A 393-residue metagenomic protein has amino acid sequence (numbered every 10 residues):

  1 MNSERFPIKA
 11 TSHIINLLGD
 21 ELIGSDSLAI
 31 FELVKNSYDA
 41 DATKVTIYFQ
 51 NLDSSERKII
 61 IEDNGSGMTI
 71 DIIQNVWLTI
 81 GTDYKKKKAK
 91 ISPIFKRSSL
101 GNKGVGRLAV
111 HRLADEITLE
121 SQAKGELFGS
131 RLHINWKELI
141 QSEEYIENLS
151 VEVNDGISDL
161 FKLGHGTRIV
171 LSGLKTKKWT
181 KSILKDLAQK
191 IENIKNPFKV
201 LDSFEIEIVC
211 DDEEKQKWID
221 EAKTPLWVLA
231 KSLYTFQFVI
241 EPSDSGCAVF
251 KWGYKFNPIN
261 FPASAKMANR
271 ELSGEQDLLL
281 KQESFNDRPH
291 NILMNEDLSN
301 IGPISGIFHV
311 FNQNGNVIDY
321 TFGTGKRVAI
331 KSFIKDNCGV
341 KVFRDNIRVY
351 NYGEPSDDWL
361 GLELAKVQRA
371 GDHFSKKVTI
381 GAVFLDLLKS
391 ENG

Functional and structural regions predicted by a protein language model:
M1-E4, K178, E271-G393: Charged regulatory segments coupled to nucleotide-binding catalytic modules in large multidomain enzymes
M1-K181: GHKL (Bergerat-fold) ATPase N-terminal catalytic module, capturing the glycine-rich phosphate-binding loop and acidic
A29-E32, N102-V105, E152-N154, I191-E192 (+2 more regions): Short alpha-helical segments and helix-capping/turn motifs at coil-helix boundaries
L113-D115, E120, F161-K162, K185-K199 (+1 more regions): N-terminal phosphate-binding caps/lids of nucleotide- and nucleic-acid-binding domains
L113-I117, H165-G166, D202-F204, N337-G339 (+1 more regions): Short glycine-/polar-rich loops that comprise or flank the Walker A/P-loop and associated switch/sensor motifs
K177, N193, E207: Long, basic N-terminal domains or extensions that often function in RNA/ssDNA interaction or organelle/cellular
L184-N196, L201, D212-P303, N316 (+1 more regions): Extended, regular secondary-structure scaffolds
C210-D212, N346: Residue-level detection of beta-strand-connecting loop/turn positions
